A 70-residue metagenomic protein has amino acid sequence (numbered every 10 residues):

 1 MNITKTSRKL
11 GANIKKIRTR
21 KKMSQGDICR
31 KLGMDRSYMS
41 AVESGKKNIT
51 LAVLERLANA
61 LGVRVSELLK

Functional and structural regions predicted by a protein language model:
M1-K9: A detector for short, charged/polar N-terminal pre-domain segments
A12-K31, L61: Short basic helix-loop element that most often maps to the first helix and adjoining turn of HTH DNA-binding modules
I14, I28-C29, M39-V42, L68: Conserved hydrophobic/aromatic packing and binding residues within compact polymer-binding modules
G33-K47: Recognition helix of helix-turn-helix/homeodomain-like DNA-binding domains that insert into the DNA major groove
S44, V63, K70: Short, conserved catalytic or interaction motifs in soluble domains
A52-E67: DNA major-groove recognition helix of helix-turn-helix/homeodomain DNA-binding modules
